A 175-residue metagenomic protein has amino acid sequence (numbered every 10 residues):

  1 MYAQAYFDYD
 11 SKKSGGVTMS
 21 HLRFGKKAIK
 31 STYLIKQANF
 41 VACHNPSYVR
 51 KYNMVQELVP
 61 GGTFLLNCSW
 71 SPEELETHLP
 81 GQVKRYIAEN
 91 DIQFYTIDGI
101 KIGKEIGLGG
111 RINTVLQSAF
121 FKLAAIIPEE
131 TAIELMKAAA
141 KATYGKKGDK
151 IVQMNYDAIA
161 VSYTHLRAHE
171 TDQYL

Functional and structural regions predicted by a protein language model:
M1-R167: Active-site cofactor/cluster-binding pocket
H165, D172-L175: Single conserved hydrophobic/aromatic residue that forms the stacking wall/gate of nucleotide- or nucleobase-binding
